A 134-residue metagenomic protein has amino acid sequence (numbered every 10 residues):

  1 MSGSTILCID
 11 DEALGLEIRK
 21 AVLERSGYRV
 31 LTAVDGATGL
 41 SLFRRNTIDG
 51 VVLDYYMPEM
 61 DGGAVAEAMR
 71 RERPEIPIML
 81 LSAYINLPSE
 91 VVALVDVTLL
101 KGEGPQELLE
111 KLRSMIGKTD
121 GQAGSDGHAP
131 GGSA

Functional and structural regions predicted by a protein language model:
G3-L14, R19-L23, V51: Conserved acidic segment of CheY-like receiver
T32-G50: Acidic, metal-coordinating helix/loop segments flanking the phosphotransfer/catalytic sites of two-component signaling
D35-T38, D61-V65: Acidic catalytic/metal-coordinating carboxylates
R44-N46, A68-E75, A93: Conserved phosphotransfer cores of two-component systems
D54: Active-site residues of response regulator receiver
M57: Receiver (REC) domain active-site loop signature in two-component systems and cognate sites in sensor histidine kinases
L94-I116: Output/docking surface of receiver
